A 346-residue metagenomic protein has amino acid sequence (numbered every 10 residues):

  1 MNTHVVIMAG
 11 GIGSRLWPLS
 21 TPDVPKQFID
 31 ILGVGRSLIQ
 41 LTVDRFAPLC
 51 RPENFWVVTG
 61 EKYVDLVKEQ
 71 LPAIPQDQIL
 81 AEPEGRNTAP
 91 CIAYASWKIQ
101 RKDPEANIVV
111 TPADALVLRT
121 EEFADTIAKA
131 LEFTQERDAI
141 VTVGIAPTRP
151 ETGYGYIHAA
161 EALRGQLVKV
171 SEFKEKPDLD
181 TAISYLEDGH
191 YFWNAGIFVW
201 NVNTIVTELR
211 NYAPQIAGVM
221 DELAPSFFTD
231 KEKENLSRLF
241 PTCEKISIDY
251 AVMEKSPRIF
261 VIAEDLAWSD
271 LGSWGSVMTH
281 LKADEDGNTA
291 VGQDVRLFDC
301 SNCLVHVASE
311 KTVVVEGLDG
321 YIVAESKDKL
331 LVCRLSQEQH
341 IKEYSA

Functional and structural regions predicted by a protein language model:
M1-I7, R15-P22, G33-P112, L118-A128 (+1 more regions): Conserved N-terminal catalytic core of the sugar/cofactor nucleotidyltransferase
I7-A9, V58, V109-P112, T142-A146 (+4 more regions): Short beta-strand segments
I39, A95, D114, I157 (+3 more regions): Residue-level signal for inorganic ion chemistry
V57, L80-A81, V110, V141-V143 (+2 more regions): General beta-strand structural signal in soluble alpha/beta enzymes
T120-F240, F260, E310, R334-L335: Conserved core of the sugar-phosphate nucleotidyltransferase
V202-A346: Left-handed beta-helix
